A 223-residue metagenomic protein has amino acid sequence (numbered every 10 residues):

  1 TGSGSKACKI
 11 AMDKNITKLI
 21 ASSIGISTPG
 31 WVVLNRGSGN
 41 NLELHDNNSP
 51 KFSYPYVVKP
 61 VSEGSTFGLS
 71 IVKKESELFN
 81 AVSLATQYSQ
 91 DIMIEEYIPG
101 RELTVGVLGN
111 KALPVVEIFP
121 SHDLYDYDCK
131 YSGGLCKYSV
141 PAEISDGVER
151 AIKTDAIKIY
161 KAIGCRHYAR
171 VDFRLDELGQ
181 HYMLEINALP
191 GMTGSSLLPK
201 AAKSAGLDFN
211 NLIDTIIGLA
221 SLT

Functional and structural regions predicted by a protein language model:
T1-K9: Short, acidic/small-residue loops that bind anionic groups at enzyme active sites
G2-S3, W31, V115: Generic beta-sheet signal
C8-E95, P99-G100: Active-site nucleotide/adenylate-binding loops and adjacent lid/helix of ATP-dependent enzymes
G37, H45-N48, A162, L175-E177 (+1 more regions): Peripheral (often C-terminal) accessory segments that flank ATP-dependent C-N-forming ligase machineries
K73-T154, L175-Y182: Phosphate-binding site of ATP-dependent enzymes
E96, V107, Y160-M192, A202: Conserved metal-phosphate-binding beta-hairpin within the catalytic cores of diverse ATP-dependent phosphoryl-transfer
E117-A169, K200-T223: Active-site "cap" helix and flanking loop/linker of ATP-utilizing ligase/carboxylase catalytic domains
G194-L197: C-terminal cap of metal-dependent C-N hydrolases
